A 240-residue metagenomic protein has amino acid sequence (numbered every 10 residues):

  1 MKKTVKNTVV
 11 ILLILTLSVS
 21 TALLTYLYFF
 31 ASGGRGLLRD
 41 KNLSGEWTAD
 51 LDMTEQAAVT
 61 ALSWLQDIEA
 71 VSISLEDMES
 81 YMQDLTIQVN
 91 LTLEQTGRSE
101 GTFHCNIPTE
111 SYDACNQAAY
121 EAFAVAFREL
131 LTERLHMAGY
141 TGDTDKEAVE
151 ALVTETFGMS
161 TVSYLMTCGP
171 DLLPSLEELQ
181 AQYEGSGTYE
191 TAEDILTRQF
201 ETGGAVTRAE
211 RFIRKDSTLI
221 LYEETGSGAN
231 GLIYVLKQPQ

Functional and structural regions predicted by a protein language model:
M1-V10: Short, low-complexity patches enriched in S/T/P/G
V9-Q240: Lipid interaction determinants
